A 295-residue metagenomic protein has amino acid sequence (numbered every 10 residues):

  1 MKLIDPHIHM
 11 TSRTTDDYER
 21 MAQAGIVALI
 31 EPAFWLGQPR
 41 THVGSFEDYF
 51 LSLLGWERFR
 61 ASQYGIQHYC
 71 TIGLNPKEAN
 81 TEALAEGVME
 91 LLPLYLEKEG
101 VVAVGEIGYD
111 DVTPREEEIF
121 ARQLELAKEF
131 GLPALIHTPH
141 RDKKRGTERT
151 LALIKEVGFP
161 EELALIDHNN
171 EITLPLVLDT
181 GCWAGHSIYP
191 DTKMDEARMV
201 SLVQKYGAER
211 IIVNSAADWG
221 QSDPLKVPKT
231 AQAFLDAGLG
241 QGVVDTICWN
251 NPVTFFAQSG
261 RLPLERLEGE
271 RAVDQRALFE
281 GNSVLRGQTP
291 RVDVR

Functional and structural regions predicted by a protein language model:
M1-F130, A134-I136, H140-R141, E148-R149 (+4 more regions): Mid-domain alpha/beta scaffold segments of enzyme catalytic cores
T14-Y18, P114, K144-L151, L174-T180 (+3 more regions): Histidine/acidic-residue-rich catalytic or RNA/ligand-binding cores of hydrolases and nuclease-related proteins
A24-G25, D179-G181, G207: Short, structured coil segments at secondary-structure junctions
L36, P133-R141, G146-K193, I212-G220 (+1 more regions): Active-site core of metal-dependent hydrolases
S62-Y64, E156-P160, K205-G207, D236-G242: Short helix-capping segments at alpha-helix termini
E78-E86, S187-E196: Active-site glycine- and acidic-residue-rich loops that bind and position anionic ligands or nucleotide-like cofactors
Y206-P224, V244: Short acidic/histidine-rich active-site segments
P228-R295: Mid-to-C-terminal alpha-helical segments outside catalytic/metal-binding sites
